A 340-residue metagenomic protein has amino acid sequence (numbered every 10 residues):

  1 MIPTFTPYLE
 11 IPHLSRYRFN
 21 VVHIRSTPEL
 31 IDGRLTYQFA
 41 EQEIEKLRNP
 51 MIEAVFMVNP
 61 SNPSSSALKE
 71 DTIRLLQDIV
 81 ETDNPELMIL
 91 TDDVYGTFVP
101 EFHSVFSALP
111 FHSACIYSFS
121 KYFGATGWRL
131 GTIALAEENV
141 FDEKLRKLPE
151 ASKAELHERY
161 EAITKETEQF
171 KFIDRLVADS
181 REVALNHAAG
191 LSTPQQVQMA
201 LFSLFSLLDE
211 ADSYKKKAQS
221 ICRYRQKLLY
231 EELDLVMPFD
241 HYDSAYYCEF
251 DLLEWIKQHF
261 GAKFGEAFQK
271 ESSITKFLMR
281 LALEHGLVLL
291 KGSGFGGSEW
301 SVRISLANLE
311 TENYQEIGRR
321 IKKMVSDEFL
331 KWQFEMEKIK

Functional and structural regions predicted by a protein language model:
M1-K340: PLP-dependent class I/II
